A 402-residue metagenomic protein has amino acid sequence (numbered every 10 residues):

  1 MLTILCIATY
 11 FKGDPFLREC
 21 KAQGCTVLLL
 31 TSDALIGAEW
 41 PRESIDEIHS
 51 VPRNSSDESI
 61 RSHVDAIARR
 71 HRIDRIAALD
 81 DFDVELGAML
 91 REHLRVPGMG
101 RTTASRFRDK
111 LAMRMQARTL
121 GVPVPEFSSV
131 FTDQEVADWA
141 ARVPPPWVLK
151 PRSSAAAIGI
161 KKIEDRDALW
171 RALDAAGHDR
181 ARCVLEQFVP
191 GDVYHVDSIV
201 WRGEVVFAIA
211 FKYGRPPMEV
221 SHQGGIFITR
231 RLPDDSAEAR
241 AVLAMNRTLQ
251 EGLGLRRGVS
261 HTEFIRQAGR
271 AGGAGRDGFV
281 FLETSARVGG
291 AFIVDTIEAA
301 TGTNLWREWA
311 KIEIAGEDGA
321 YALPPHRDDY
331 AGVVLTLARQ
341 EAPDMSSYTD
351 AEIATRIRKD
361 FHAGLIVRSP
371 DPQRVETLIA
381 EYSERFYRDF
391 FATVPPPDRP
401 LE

Functional and structural regions predicted by a protein language model:
M1-T103, Q134, D318, P370-D371 (+1 more regions): ATP-binding N-terminal substructure of ATP-dependent carboxylate-amine bond-forming enzymes
L5-C6, R75-A78, P125-E126, K162 (+2 more regions): Short catalytic-loop micro-motif centered on adjacent basic/acidic residues
I7, G13, A271-A274, R307-E402: Peripheral (often C-terminal) accessory segments that flank ATP-dependent C-N-forming ligase machineries
E92-G159, R166: A conserved helix-loop-beta module that forms one wall/lid of the active-site cleft in ATP-utilizing catalytic domains
P123-P125, R142, P146-L149, I160-H195 (+4 more regions): Conserved ATP-binding module of the ATP-grasp superfamily
V130, I160-D165, I199-W201, Q267 (+1 more regions): Short beta-strand-to-turn element immediately C-terminal to the catalytic PLP-Schiff-base lysine in fold type I
D167, Q187-L255, V259, R266-R276 (+3 more regions): ATP-dependent carboxylate/phosphate-activation module, predominantly the ATP-grasp catalytic core and closely related
